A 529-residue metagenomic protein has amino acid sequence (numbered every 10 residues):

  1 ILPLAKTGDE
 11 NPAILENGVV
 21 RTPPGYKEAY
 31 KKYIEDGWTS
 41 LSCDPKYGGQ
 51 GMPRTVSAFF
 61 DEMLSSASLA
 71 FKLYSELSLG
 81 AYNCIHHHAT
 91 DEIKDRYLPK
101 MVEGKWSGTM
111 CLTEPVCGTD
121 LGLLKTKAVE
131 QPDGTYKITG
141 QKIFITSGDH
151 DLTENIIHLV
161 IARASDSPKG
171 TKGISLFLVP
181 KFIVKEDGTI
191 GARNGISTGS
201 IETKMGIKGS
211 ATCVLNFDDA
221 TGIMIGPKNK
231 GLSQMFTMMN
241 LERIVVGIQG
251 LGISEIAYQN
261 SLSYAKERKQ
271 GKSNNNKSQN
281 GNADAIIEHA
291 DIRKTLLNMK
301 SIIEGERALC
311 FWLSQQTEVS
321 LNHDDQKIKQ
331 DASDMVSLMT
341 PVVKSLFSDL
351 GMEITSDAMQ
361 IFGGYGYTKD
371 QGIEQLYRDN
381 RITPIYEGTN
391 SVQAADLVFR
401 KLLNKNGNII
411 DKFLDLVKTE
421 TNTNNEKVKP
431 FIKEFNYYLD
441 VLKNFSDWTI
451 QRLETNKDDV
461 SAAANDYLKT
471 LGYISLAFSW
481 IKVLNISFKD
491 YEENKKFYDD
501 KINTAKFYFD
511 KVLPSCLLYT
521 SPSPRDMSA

Functional and structural regions predicted by a protein language model:
I1-L73, E92, R96, E318 (+2 more regions): Amphipathic, small/basic residue-rich leader segments at the start of a protein or domain
K6-E10, Y26, Y74-S78, A89-T126 (+5 more regions): Internal maturation/activation junctions in enzymes
V19-Y26, T109-E130, Q141-H150, S333-S348 (+2 more regions): Flexible, glycine/threonine-enriched loop-and-boundary segments that flank and lead into catalytic domains of large
T135, T139-R193: A short core secondary-structure module
F144-T146, I183-G199, K204, A211-E242 (+2 more regions): A glycine-rich, basic-preceded beta-loop-alpha segment at the flavin cofactor/substrate interface of flavin-utilizing
I207, W312, D334-K412, F507-S521: Alpha-helix capping/hinge segments and adjacent helical runs
R243-H323, G407-D415, E420-E454, D459-L484: Extended amphipathic alpha-helical segments enriched in small hydrophobics
Y519-A529: Single conserved hydrophobic/aromatic residue that forms the stacking wall/gate of nucleotide- or nucleobase-binding
